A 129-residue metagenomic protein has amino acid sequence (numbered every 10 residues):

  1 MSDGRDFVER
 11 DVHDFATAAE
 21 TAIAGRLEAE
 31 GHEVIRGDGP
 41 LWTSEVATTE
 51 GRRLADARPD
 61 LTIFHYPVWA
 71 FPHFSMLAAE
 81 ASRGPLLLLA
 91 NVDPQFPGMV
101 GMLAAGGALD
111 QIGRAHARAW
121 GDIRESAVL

Functional and structural regions predicted by a protein language model:
M1-L129: An N-terminal assembly and electron-transfer interface module characteristic of large anaerobic redox and radical
